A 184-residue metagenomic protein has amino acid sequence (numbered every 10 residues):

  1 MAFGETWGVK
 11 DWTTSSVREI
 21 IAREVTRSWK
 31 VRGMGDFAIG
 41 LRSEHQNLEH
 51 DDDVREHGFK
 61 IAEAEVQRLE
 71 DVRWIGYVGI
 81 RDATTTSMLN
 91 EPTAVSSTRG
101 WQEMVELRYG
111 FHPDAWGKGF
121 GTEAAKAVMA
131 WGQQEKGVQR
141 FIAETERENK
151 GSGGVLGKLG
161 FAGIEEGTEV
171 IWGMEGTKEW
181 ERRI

Functional and structural regions predicted by a protein language model:
M1-D114, A127-W131, E135-Q139, E144 (+1 more regions): GNAT-family acyltransferases
G110, E123, G151: Short alpha-helical segment within the catalytic ATP-binding CA
G117-T122: Glycine-rich acyl-CoA binding loop
A143-G153: Conserved beta-strand-loop-alpha-helix junction that forms the acyl-donor binding cleft
L156: Conserved active-site tyrosine of GNAT-family acetyltransferases
